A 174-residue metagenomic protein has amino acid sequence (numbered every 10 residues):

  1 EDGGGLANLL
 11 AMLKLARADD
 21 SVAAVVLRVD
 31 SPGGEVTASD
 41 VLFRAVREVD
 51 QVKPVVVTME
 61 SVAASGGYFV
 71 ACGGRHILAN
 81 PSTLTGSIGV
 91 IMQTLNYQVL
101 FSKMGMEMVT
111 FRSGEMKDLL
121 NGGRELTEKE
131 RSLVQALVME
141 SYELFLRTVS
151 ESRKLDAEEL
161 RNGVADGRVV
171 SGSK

Functional and structural regions predicted by a protein language model:
E1-K53, V62-S152: Small-residue-centered hinge/linker elements
T58-A64, V164-G167: Glycine-rich beta-to-alpha transition loops that act as phosphate-gripper elements at the mouths of alpha/beta enzyme
F145-K174: Secondary-structure end/capping motifs
